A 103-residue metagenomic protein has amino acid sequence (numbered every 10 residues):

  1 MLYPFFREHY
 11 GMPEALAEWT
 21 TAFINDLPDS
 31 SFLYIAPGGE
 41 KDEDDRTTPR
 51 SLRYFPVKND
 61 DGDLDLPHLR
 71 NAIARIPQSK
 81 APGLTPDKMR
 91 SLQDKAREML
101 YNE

Functional and structural regions predicted by a protein language model:
M1-E103: Extended terminal accessory/targeting regions
